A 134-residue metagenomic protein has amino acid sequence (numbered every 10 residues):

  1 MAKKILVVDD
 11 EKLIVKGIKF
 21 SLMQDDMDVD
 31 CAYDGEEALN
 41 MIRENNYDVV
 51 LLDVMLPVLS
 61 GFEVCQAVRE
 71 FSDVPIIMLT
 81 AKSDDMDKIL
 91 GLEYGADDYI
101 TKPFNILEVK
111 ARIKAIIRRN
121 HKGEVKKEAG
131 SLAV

Functional and structural regions predicted by a protein language model:
K4, A115-V134: Short, Lys/Arg-enriched segments at the junction into DNA-binding effector domains of transcriptional regulators
D9, D53, T80: Active-site residues of response regulator receiver
V15, P57, D84, K102: The feature encodes the CheY-like receiver
D26-Y33, M41: Short hydrophobic/Thr-rich beta-strand motif most characteristic of the beta2 strand and flanking loop of CheY-like
D34-E37, S60-E63, V68, D87: Acidic catalytic/metal-coordinating carboxylates
R43-Y47, A67-V74, Y94: Conserved phosphotransfer cores of two-component systems
N45-L51, L56: Active-site beta3 strand of CheY-like receiver
